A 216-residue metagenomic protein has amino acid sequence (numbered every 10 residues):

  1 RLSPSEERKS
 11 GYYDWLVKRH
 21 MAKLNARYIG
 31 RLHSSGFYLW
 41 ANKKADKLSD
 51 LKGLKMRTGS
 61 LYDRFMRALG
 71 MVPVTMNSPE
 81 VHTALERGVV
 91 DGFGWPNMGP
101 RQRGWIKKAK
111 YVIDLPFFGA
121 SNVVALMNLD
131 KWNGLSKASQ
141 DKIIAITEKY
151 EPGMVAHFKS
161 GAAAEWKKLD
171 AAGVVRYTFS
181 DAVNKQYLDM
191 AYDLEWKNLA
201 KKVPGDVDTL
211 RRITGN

Functional and structural regions predicted by a protein language model:
R1-S3, D14-N216: N-terminal secretory/targeting leader peptides
E7: Active-site-proximal, glycine-rich beta->alpha crossover segments in alpha/beta enzymes that shape flexible
G11: Aromatic- and glycine-rich peptidoglycan recognition patches
